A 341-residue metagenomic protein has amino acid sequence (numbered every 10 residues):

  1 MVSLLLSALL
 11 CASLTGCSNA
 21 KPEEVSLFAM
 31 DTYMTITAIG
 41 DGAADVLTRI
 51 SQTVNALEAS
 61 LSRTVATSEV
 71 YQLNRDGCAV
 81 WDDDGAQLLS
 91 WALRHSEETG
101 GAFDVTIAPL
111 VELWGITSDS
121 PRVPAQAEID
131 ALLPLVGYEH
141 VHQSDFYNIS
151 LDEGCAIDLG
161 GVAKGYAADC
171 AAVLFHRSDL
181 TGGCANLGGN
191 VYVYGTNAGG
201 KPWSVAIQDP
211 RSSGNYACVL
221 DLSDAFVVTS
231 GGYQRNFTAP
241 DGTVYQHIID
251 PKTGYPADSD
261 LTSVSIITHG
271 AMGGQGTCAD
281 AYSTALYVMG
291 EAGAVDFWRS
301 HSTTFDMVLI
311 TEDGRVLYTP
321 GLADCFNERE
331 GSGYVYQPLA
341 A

Functional and structural regions predicted by a protein language model:
V2-A341: Mature catalytic core of soluble alpha/beta enzymes
